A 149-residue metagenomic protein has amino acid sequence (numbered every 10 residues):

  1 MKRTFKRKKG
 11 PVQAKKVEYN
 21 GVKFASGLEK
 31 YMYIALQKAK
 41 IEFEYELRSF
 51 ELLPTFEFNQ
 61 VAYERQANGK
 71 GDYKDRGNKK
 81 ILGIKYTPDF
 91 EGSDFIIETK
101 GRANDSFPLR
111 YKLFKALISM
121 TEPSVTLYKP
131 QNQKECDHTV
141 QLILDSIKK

Functional and structural regions predicted by a protein language model:
M1-K149: Electrostatic, structured charged patches in enzyme active sites and in nucleic-acid/phosphate-binding
